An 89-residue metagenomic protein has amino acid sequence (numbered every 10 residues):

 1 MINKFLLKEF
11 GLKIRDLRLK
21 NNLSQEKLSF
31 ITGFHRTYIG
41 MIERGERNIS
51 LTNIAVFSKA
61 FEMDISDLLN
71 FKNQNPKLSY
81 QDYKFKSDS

Functional and structural regions predicted by a protein language model:
M1-E9, L78-Y80: A detector for short, charged/polar N-terminal pre-domain segments
N3, R44, N73: Short, conserved catalytic or interaction motifs in soluble domains
L12-K27, F61, Y83-S89: Short basic helix-loop element that most often maps to the first helix and adjoining turn of HTH DNA-binding modules
I14, Q25, R36, L51-I54: Helix-turn-helix DNA-binding elements, focusing on the entry/boundary residues of the two helices that contact DNA
N22-M41: Short alpha-helical DNA-recognition segment
N53-D67: DNA major-groove recognition helix of helix-turn-helix/homeodomain DNA-binding modules
L69-S89: Short, charged recognition helix plus adjacent turn of helix-turn-helix-like nucleic-acid-binding domains
